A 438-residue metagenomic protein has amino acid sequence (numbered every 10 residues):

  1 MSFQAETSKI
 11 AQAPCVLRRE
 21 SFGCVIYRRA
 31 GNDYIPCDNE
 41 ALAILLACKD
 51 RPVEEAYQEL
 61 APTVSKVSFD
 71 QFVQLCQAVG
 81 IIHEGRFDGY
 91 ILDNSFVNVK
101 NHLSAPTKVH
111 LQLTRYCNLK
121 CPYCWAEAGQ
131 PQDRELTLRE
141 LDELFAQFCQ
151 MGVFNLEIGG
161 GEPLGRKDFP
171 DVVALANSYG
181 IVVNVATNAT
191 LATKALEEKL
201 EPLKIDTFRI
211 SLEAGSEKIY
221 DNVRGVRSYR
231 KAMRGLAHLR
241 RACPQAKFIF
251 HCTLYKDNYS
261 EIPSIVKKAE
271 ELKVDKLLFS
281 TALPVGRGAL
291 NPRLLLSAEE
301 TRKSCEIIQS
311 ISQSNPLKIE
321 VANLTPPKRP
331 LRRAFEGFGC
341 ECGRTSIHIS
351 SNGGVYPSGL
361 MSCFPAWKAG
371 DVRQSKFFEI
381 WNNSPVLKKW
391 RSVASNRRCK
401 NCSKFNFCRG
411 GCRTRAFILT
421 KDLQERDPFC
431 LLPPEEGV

Functional and structural regions predicted by a protein language model:
M1-A5, A13-V16, V182, E201-S375: Radical SAM enzyme [4Fe-4S]-AdoMet core and its adjacent flexible, acidic and glycine-rich loops/tails across
M1-T107, L119: Flexible, acidic/Gly-rich N-terminal and inter-domain linker regions that tether and position cofactor-handling modules
A5, I10-L42, N323-V438: Accessory C-terminal segments flanking Radical SAM cores
G31, A128-E135, D221-R227, P292-L296 (+1 more regions): Short glycine-enriched, charge-decorated loop/helix-capping segments at active-site entrances that position
A43, E55, E59, Q71 (+7 more regions): Alpha-helical elements of Rossmann-like donor-binding domains used by nucleotide-donor carbohydrate transfer enzymes
Y57, V64, Q71-L75, I81-T207: Conserved alpha-helical substructure of the radical SAM core
A128, G160, L212, T281 (+2 more regions): Residues that line or immediately flank small-molecule/substrate-binding pockets and catalytic motifs
L136, K167, R227, D257-S260 (+1 more regions): Residue-level signal for the nucleotide or nucleotide-sugar donor/cofactor binding architecture
